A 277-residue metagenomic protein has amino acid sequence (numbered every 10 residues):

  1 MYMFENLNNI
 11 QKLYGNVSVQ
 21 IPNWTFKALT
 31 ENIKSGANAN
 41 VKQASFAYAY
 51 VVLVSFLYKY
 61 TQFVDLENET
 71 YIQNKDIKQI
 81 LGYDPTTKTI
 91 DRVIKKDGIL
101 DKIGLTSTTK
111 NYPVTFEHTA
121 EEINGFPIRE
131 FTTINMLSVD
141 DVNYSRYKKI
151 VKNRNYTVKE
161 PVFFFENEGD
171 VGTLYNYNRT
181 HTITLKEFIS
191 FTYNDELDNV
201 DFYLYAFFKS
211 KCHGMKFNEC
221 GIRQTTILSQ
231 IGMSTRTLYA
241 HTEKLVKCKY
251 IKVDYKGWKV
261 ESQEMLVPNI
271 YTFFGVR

Functional and structural regions predicted by a protein language model:
M1-K88, P113-C220: Short recognition helix of helix-turn-helix/winged-helix DNA-binding domains
Y58-E121, H213-V267: Winged helix-turn-helix DNA-binding recognition segment
E130-D140, V151, K252, V260-R277: C-terminal engagement modules used by replication, chromatin/transcription, nuclear envelope/ESCRT, and ubiquitin
G169, Y175, A206, R236 (+1 more regions): Long, low-complexity intrinsically disordered regions in eukaryotic regulatory proteins, enriched in acidic residues
